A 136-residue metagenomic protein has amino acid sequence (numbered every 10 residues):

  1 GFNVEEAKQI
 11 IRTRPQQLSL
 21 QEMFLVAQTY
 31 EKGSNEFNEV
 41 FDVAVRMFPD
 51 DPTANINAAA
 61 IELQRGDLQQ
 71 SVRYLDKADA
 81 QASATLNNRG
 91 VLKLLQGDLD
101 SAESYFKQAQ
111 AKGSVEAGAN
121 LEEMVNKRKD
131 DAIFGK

Functional and structural regions predicted by a protein language model:
I10, R14, V43-A44, Y74-A78 (+1 more regions): Canonical positions in the second alpha-helix
P15-L18, P49, A80-S83, K112-S114: Short coil turns that delineate tetratricopeptide repeat
Q17-L18, L92-L95, L99-K136: Terminal, low-structured helical/coil segments at or just beyond the last alpha-helical repeat
Q21, T53, A84, E116-G118: Start-of-helix register in tetratricopeptide repeats
E31-G33, R65, Q96, R128: Structural motif corresponding to the intra-repeat A-B loop/turn of tetratricopeptide repeats
